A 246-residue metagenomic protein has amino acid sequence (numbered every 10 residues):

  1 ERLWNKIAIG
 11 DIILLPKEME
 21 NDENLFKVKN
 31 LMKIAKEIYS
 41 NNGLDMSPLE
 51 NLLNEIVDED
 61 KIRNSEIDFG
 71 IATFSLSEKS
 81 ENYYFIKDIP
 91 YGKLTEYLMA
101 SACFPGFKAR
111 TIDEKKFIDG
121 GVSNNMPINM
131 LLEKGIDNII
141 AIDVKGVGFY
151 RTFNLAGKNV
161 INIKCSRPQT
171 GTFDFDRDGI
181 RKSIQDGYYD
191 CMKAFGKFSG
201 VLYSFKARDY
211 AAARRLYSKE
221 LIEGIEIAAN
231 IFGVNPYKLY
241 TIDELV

Functional and structural regions predicted by a protein language model:
E1-V246: Patatin-like phospholipase
